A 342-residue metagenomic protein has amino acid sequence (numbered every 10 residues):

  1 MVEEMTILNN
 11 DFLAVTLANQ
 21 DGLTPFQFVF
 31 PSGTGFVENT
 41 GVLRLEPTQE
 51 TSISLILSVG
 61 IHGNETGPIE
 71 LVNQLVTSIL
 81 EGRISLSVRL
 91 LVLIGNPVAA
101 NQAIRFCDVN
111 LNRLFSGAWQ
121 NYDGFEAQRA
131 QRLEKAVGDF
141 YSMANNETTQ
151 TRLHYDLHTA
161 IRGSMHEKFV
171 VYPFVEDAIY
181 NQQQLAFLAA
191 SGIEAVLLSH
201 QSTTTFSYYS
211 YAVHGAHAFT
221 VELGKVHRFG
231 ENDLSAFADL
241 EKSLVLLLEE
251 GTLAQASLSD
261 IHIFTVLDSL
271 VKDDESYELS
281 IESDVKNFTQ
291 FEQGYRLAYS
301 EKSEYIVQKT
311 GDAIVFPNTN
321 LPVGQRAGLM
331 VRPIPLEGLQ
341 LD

Functional and structural regions predicted by a protein language model:
M1-D342: Structured catalytic-domain cores with a bias toward divalent-metal coordination
